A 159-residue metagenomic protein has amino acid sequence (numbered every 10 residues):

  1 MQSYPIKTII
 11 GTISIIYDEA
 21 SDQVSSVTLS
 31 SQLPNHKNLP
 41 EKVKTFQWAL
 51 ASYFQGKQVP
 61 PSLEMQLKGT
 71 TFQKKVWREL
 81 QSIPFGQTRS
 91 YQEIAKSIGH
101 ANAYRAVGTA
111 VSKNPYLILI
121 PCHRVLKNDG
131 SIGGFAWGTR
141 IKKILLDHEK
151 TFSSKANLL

Functional and structural regions predicted by a protein language model:
M1-A101, H148, F152-L159: Basic nucleic-acid-binding alpha-helical/helix-turn surface characteristic of O6-alkylguanine DNA
I13-Y17, A106-G108, L119: Short, hydrophobic/aromatic-rich beta-strand segments within well-structured domains
V24-S25, I120, G133: A short, local hydrophobic-aromatic micro-motif
P84, P115, G130: Histidine- and aromatic-rich ligand-binding microenvironments
N102-N114: Regulatory, non-catalytic segments
I118-V125: Short Lys/Arg-enriched helix C-cap and helix-to-coil transition segments that create basic nucleic-acid-contact patches
N128-L159: …primarily DNA-binding HTH/wHTH and HhH modules…
